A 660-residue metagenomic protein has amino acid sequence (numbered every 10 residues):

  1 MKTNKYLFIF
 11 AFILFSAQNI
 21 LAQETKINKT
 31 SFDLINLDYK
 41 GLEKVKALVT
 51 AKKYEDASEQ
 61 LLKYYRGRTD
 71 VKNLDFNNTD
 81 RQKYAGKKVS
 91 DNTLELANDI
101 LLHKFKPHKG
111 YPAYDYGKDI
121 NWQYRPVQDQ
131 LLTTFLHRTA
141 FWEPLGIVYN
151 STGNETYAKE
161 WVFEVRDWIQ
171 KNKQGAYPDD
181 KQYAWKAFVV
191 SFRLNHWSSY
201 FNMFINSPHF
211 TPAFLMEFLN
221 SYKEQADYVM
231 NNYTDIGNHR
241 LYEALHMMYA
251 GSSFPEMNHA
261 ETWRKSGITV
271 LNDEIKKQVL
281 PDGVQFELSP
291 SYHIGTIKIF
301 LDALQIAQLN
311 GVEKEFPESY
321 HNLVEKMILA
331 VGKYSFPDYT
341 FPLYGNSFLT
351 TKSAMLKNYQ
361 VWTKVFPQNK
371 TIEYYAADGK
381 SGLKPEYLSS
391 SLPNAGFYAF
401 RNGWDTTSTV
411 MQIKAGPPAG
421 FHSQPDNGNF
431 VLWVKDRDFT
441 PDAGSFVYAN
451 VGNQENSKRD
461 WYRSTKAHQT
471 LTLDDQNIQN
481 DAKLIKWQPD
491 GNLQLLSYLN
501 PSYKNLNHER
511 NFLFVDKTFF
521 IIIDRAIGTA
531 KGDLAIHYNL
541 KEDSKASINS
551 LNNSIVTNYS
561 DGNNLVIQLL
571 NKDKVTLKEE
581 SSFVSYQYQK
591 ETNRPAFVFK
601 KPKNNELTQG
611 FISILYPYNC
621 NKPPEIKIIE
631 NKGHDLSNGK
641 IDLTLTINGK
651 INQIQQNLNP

Functional and structural regions predicted by a protein language model:
M1-E24: Bacterial Sec-dependent N-terminal signal peptides
Y6, S347-F348, K352, N450-P660: CBM-like, beta-strand-rich accessory domains located in the C-terminal region of large, secreted polysaccharide-active
Q23-K106: Extreme N-terminal leader/anchor segments
H103-Q123, F135-L136: Short alpha-helical hairpin
Y114, Q128-E325: Aromatic-lined, polymer-binding surfaces characteristic of secreted/periplasmic polysaccharide-degrading enzymes
L280, V284-F439, N604-E606, G610 (+1 more regions): Carbohydrate-active enzyme catalytic cores, enriched for enzymes that act on polyanionic acidic polysaccharides
T440-A443, A449-G452: Cytochrome P450 core scaffold surrounding the K-helix E-X-X-R motif and the conserved "meander" helix-loop region
G444-S445, N657: Residue-level structural signal for beta-strand termini and adjacent loop
